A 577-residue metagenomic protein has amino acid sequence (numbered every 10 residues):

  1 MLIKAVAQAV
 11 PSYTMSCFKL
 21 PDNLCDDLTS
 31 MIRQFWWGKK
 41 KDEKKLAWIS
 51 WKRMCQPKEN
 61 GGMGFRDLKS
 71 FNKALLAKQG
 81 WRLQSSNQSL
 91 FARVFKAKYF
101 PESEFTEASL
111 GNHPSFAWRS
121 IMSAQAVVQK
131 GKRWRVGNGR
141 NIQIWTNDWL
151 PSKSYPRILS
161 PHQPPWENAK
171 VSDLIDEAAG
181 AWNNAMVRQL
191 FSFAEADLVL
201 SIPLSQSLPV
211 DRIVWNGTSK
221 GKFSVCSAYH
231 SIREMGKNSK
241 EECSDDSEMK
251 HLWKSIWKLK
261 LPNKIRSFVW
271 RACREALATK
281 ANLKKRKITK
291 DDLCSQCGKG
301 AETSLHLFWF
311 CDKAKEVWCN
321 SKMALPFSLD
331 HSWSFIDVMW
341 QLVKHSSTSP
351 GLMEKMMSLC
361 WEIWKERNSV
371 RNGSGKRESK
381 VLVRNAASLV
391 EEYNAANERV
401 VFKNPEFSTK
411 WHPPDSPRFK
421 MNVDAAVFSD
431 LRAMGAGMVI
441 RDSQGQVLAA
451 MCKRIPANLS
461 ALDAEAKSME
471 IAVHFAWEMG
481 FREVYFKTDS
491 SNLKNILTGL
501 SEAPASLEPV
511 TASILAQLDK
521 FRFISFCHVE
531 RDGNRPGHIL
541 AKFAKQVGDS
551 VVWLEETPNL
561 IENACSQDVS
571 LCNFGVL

Functional and structural regions predicted by a protein language model:
M1-L577: A helix-boundary/hinge signal
